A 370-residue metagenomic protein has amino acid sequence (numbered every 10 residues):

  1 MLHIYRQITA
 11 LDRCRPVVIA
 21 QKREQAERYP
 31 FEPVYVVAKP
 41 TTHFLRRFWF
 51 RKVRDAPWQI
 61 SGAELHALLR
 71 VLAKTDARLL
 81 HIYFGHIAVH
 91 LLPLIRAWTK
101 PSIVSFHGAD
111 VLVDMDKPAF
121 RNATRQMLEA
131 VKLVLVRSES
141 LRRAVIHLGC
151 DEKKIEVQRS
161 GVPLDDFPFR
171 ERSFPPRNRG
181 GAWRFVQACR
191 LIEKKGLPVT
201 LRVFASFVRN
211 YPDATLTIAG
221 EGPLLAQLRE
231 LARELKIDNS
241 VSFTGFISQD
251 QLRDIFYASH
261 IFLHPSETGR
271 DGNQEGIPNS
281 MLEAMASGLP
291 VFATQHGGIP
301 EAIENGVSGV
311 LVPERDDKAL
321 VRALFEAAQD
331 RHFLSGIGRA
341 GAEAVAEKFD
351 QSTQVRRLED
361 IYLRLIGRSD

Functional and structural regions predicted by a protein language model:
M1-V36: N-terminal subdomain of nucleotide-sugar transferases
D114-P118, I146, V162-G180: Acidic anion/phosphate-binding donor-loop and adjacent secondary structure in glycosyltransferase catalytic cores
L135, P176-V208, T217: Conserved donor-binding/catalytic core segment of Leloir-type glycosyltransferases
S140, G161: Carbohydrate-associated surface elements
R229-D250: Nucleotide-activated donor-binding/catalytic signature segment of Leloir-type glycosyltransferases, i.e., the conserved
Y257-G272, L289: Acidic donor-binding loop of glycosyltransferase active sites
M281, A286, P290-A293, I303: Short hydrophobic beta-strand element within catalytic cores of glycosyltransferases and related nucleotide-activated
A302-G306, V310-D317, E326-H332, E347: Conserved acidic donor-binding segment of nucleotide-sugar-dependent glycosyltransferases
